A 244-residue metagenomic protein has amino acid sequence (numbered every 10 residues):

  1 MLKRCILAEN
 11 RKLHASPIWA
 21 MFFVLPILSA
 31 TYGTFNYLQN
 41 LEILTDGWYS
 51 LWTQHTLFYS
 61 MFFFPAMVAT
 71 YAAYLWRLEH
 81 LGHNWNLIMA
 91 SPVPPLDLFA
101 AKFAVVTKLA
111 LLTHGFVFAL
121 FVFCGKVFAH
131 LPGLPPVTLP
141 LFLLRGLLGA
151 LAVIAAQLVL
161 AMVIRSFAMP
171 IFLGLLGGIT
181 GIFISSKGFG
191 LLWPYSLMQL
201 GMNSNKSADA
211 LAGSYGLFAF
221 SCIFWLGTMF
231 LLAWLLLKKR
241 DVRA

Functional and structural regions predicted by a protein language model:
M1-L7, W76-M89, L147-P170: Cytoplasmic juxtamembrane interface segments
M1-P26, V242: Aromatic- and glycine-rich beta-strand/loop motifs that create alpha-glucan
P17-I18, G82, P94-L96, A100 (+3 more regions): Membrane-helix interface segments
M21-P26, I164-I182: Pore- or pathway-lining transmembrane helices of multi-pass membrane proteins that form conduits for solutes/ions
P26-V68, A100-I164, S204-D209, G213-F220: Secretory targeting signals
F35-W52, I171-A244: Terminal transmembrane helical anchor/hairpin motif
L75-T107: Helix-loop-helix units of permease transmembrane domains in multi-pass membrane transporters, especially ABC
